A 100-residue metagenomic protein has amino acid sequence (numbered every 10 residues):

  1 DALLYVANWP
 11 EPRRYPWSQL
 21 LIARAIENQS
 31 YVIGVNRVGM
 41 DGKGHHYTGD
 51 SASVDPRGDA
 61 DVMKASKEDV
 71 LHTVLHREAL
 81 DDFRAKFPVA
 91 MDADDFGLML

Functional and structural regions predicted by a protein language model:
D1-L71: CN hydrolase (nitrilase-like) catalytic-core segments centered on the catalytic cysteine and neighboring Lys/Glu
G42, A60-D61, L80-D82, A90: A broad, structure-centric signal for solvent-exposed, well-ordered loop/edge residues that line or flank functional
D69-K86: A short, polar/charged loop-to-alpha-helix boundary motif
D81-L100: Cysteine/selenocysteine-centered motifs that mediate thiol-based redox chemistry or coordinate metal-sulfur cofactors
